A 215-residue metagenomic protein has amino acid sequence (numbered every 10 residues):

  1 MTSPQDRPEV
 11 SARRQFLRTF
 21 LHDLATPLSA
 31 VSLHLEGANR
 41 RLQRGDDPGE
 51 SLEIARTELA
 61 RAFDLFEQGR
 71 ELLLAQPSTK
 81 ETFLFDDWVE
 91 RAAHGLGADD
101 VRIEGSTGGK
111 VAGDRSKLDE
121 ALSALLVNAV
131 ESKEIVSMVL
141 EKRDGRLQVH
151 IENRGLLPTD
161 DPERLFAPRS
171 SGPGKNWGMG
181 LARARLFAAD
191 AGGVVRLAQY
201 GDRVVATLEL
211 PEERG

Functional and structural regions predicted by a protein language model:
T19, T26, A30, S171-G172: Residue-level recognition of the "H+4" position in the DHp/HisKA helix of two-component sensor histidine kinases
A30-G45: Conserved C-terminal segment of the DHp
L33-H34, G49-A98: Conserved DHp (HisKA) dimerization/phosphotransfer helix of two-component histidine kinases, i.e., the long coiled-coil
R102-K110: Conserved catalytic submotifs in the C-terminal HATPase_c
E134, G192-G193: Conserved glycine-rich
I135-R146: Short beta-strand/loop element within the Bergerat-fold HATPase_c
L157-R169: Short conserved segment of the HATPase_c
